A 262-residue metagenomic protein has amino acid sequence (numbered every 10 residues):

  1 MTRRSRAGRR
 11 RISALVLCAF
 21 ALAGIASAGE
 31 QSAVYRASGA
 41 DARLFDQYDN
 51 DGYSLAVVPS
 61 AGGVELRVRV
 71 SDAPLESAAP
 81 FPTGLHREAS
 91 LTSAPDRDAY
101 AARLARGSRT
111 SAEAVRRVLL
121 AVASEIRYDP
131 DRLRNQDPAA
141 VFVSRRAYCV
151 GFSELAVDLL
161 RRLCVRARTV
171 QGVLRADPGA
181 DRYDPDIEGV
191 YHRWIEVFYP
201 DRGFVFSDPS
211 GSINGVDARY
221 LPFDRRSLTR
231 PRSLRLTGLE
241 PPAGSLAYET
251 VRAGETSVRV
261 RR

Functional and structural regions predicted by a protein language model:
R3-L15: Bacterial N-terminal signal peptides that target proteins for export
A14-A23: Bacterial N-terminal signal peptides
G24-L75: Intrinsically disordered, low-complexity N-terminal segments that are enriched in acidic
Y48-D49, E125, G215: Preference for long, amphipathic alpha-helical scaffolds in soluble/luminal domains and all-alpha bundles
N50, P80-E88, P209-I213: Short intrinsically disordered coil segments
A79-A147, L155, P241-A247, G254-R262: Secondary-structure boundary elements
E154-E240: Hydrophobic/aromatic-rich core segments of domains that either
